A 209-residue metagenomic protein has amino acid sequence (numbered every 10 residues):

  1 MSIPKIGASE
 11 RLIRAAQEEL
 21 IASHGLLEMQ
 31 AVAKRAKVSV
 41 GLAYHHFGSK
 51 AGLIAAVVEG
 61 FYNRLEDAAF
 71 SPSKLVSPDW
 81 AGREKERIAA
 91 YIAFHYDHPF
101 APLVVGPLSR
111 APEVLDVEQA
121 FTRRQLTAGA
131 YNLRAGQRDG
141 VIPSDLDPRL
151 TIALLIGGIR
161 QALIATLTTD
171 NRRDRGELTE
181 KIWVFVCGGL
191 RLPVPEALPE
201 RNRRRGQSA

Functional and structural regions predicted by a protein language model:
A8, K50, V57, F61 (+8 more regions): Hydrophobic/aromatic residues within well-ordered alpha-helical segments
R11, A15, A22-G52, A56: Helix-turn-helix
L12-L20, F61, Y91, V186: Short hydrophobic clusters on alpha-helical segments that form packing/core surfaces in small helical domains
L20, I54-F61, V105: Alpha-helical DNA-contacting segments of helix-turn-helix folds
E28, P102-G106, V117, D145 (+1 more regions): Short, hydrophobic secondary-structure boundary micro-motifs
A56, F70-D97, P148-L155, T179 (+1 more regions): Hydrophobic alpha-helical connector segments
E66-F70, A93, E113-D139, R149-G157 (+1 more regions): Amphipathic alpha-helical packing segments from all-alpha helical-bundle domains
A90-F94, T127, Y131-R138, G158 (+2 more regions): C-terminal peripheral helix-coil segments that are non-catalytic and often amphipathic
